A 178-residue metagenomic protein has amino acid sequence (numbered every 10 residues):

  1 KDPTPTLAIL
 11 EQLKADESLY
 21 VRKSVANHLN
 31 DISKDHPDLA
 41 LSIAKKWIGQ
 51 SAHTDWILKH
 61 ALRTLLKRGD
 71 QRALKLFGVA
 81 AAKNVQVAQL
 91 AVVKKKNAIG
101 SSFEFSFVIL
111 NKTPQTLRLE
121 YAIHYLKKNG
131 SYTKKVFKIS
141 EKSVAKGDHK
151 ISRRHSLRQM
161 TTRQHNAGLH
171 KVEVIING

Functional and structural regions predicted by a protein language model:
K1-G178: Alpha-helical scaffold domains
